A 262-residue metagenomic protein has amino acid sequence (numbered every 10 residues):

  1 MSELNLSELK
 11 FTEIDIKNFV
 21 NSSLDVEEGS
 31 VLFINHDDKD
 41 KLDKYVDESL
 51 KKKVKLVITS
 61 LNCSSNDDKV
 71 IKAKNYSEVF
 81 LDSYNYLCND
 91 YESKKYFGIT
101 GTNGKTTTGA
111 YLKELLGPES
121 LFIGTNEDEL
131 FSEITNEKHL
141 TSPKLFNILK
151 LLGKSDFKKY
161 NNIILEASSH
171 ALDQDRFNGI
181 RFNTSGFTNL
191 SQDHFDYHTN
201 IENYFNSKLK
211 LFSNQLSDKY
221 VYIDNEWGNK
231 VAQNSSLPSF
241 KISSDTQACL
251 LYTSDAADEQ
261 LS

Functional and structural regions predicted by a protein language model:
M1-D82, Y86, S262: N-terminal leader/targeting and accessory segments in enzymes
T59, C63-D68, K158-N161, D173 (+2 more regions): Acidic, Mg2+-coordinating active-site environments of NTP-dependent enzymes
Y86-D128: Walker A (P-loop) phosphate-binding motif
D128-K144: P-loop NTPase switch/communication element
N162-H170: Switch II (G3) loop of P-loop NTPases
A171-F177: Conserved helix/coil segment N-terminal to the catalytic DExD/H
